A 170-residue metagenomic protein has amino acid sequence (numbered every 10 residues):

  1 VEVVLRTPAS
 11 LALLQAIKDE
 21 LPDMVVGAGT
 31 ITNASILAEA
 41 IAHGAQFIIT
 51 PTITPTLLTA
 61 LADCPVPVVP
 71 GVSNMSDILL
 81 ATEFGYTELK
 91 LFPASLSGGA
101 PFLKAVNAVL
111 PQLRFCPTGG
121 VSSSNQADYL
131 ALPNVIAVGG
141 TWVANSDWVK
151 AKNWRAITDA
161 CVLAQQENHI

Functional and structural regions predicted by a protein language model:
V1-L21, W142-K152: Glycine-rich, proline-tolerant flexible connector loops at the mouths of alpha/beta enzymes
V1-T7, M24-T32, L37, A45-I53 (+3 more regions): Catalytic beta/alpha-barrel core
L14, L37, L58, I78 (+3 more regions): Generic hydrophobic/aromatic pocket-lining and core-packing "Φ" positions
I17, A40, L61, A81 (+3 more regions): Generic structural signal for hydrophobic
D19-A28, A45-Q46, L61-V69, V109-P117: Short beta-strand/loop segments at the ligand-binding rim of alpha/beta enzyme cores
N33-H43, S76-F84, V121-A137: Catalytic cores of alpha/beta
F47-L57, K90-G99, N134-A156: Glycine-rich phosphate-binding active-site loops on the catalytic face of alpha/beta enzymes
A60-V66, D147-I170: C-terminal helical cap(s) of enzyme catalytic domains, especially alpha/beta-barrels
